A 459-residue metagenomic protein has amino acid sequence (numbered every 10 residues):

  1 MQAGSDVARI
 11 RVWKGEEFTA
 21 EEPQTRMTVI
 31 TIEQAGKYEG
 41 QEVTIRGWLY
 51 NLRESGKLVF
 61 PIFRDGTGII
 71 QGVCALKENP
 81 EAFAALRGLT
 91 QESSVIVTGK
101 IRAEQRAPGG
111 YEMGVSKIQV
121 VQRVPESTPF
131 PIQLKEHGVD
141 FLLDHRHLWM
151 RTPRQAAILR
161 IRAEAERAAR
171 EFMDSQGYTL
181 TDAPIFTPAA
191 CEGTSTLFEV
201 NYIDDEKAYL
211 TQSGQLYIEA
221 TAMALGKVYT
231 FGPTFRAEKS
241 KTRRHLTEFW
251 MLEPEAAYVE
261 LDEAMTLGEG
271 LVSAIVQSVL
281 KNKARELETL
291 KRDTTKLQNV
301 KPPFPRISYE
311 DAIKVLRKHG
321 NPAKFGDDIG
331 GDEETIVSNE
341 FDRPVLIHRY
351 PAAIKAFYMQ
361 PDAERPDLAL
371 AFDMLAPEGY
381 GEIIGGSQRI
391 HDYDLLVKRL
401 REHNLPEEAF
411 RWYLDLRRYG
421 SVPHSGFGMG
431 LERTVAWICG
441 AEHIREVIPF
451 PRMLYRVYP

Functional and structural regions predicted by a protein language model:
M1, A8-W13, V457-P459: Intrinsic disorder at enzyme termini
D6-A8, P23: Intrinsically disordered, low-complexity regions enriched in serine, threonine, proline and polar/charged residues
E17-A257: Class II aminoacyl-tRNA synthetase-like tRNA-binding/catalytic domains
A157-I161, T295-K301: Extended, non-catalytic structural segments that build the interaction scaffolds of large macromolecular assemblies
E171-Y178, A274-K283: Secondary-structure boundary elements
D182-A189, L280-D293: Short, glycine/acidic-rich hinge or "gate" loops at secondary-structure transitions that mediate conformational
T196-Q277, K281, N299-P459: A translation/RNA-centric and nucleic-acid-associated enzymatic feature enriched in Class II aminoacyl-tRNA synthetases
K291-K296, D415: Short linear capping/connector segments at secondary-structure termini
